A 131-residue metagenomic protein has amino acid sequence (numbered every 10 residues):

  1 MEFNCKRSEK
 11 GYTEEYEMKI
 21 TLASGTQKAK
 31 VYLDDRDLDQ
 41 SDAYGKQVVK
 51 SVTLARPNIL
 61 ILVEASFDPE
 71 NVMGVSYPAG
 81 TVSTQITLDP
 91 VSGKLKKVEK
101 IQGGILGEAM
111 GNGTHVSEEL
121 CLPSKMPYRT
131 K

Functional and structural regions predicted by a protein language model:
N4-D34, A65-I86: Short, solvent-exposed loop/hinge segments that bridge or flank secondary-structure elements
E9, R56-N58, V63-F67, S92 (+1 more regions): A mature extracytoplasmic/lumenal domain signature
E17-Q47, K94-G103: N-terminal glycine/threonine-rich, aromatic-flanked beta-hairpin/loop signature
M18-L22, Q47-V52, T81-P90, S117-C121: Hydrophobic/aromatic beta-strand elements that line small-molecule binding cavities or substrate pockets in beta-rich
S24, V52-P57, T87-K94, S124-R129: A short, structured loop/turn motif at beta-sheet edges
Y44-P78: Mature extracytoplasmic domains of secretory-pathway proteins
Y77-Q102, T114: Gly/Pro-enriched, hydrophobic low-complexity segments that function as extracytoplasmic propeptides/linkers
E99-K131: Edge beta-strand at a domain terminus
